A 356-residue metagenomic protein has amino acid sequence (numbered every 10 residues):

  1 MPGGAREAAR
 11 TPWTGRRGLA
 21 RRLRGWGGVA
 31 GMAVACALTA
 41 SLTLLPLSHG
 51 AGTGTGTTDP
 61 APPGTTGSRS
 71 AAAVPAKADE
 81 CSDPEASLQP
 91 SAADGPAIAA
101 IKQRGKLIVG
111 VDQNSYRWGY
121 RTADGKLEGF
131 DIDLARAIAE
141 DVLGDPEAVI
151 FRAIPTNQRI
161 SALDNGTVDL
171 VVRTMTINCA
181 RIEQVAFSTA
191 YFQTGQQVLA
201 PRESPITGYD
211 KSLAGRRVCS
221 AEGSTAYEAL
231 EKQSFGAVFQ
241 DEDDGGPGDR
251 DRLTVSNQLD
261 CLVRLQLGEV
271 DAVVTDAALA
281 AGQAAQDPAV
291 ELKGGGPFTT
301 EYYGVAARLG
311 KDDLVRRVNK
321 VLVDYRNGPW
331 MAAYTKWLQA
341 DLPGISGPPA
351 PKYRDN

Functional and structural regions predicted by a protein language model:
M1-A137, K336, A340-N356: N-terminal hydrophobic or amphipathic helices and topogenic motifs
W13, L44, R136, E147-S212: Acidic, polar ligand-binding/catalytic clefts
D59-G64, F192-A200, A281, A285-L322 (+1 more regions): Periplasmic-binding protein-like
E85-A92, T225-D249, D324-N356: Ligand-binding clefts/hinges and TM-proximal coupling segments of bilobed small-molecule sensing domains
Y116, L127-V142, M175-N178, T194-N257 (+2 more regions): Bilobed "Venus flytrap"/periplasmic-binding protein-like clamshell domains and structurally analogous long
I138, L163-D164, L213, L265-Q266 (+2 more regions): Hydrophobic residues within well-ordered alpha-helices
Q158, T174-E183, E231-K232, V263-T299: A ligand-binding cleft/hinge motif common to bilobed small-molecule-binding domains
S212, D276, G310-D324, P329-K336: Short amphipathic alpha-helical coupling segments at ligand-binding clamshell hinges and other catalytic/signaling
